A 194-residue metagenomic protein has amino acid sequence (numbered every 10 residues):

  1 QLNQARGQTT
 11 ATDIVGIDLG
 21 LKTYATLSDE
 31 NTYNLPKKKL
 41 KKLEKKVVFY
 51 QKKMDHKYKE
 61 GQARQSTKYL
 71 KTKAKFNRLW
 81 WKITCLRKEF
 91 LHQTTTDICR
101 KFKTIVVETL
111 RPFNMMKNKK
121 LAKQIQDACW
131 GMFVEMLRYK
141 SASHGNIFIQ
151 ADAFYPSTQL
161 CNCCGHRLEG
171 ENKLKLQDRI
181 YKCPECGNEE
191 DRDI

Functional and structural regions predicted by a protein language model:
Q1-I194: Positively charged, helix-rich recognition surfaces that bind polyanionic ligands
